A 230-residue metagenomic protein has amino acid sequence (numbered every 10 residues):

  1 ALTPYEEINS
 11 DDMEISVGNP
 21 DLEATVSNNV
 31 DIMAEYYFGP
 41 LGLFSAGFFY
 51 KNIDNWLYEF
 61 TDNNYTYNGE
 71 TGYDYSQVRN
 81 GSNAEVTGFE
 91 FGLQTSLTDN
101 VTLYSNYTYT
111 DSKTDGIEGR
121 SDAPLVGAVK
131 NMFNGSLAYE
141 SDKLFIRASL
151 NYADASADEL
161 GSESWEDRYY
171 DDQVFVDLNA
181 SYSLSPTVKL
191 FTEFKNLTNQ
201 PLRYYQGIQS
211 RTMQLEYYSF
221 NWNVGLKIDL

Functional and structural regions predicted by a protein language model:
A1-N29, F48-S76, S149-E163, N199-S210: Surface-exposed extracellular loop regions of Gram-negative outer-membrane beta-barrel proteins, predominantly
N19-E23, N29, P40-T102, M132 (+2 more regions): Outer membrane beta-barrel strand-and-loop segments of large Gram-negative receptors, especially TonB-dependent
D21-V26, R79-E85, S121-K130, E166-D172 (+1 more regions): Replace "Gram-negative outer membrane beta-barrel proteins" with "bacterial and organellar outer membrane beta-barrel
E23-T25, E35, F49, S82 (+5 more regions): Surface-exposed loop and edge beta-strand positions of immunoglobulin-like domains
I32-Y36, F91-T95, S105, G135-Y139 (+4 more regions): Residues on the lipid-exposed face of transmembrane beta-strands in outer-membrane beta-barrel proteins
F49-N52, E70-G161, T198: Gram-negative outer-membrane beta-barrel transporters
D54, L103, Y152-L160, S181-L230: C-terminal beta-signal and adjacent terminal beta-strands/loops of Gram-negative outer-membrane beta-barrel proteins
E163-Y169, V176-S181, V188: Short, glycine/charged-rich beta-strand-loop motifs at protein surfaces that mediate ligand recognition and catalysis
